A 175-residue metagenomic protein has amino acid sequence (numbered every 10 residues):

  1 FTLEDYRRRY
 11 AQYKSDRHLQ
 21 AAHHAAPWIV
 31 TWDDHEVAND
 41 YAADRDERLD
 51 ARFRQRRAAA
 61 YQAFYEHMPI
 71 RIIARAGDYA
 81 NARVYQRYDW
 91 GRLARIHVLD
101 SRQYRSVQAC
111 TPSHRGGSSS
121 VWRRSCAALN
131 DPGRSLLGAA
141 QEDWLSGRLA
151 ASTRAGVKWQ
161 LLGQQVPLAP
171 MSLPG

Functional and structural regions predicted by a protein language model:
F1-G175: Metal-dependent phosphoester/phosphodiester hydrolase catalytic core
